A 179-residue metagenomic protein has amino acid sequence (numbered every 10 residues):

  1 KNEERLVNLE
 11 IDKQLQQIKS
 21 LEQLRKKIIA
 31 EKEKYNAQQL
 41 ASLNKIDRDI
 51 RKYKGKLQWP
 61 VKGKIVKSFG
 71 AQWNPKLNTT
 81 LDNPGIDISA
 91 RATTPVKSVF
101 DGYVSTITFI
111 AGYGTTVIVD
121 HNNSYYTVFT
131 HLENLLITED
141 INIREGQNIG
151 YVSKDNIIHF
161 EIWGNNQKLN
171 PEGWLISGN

Functional and structural regions predicted by a protein language model:
K1-Y53: Alpha-helical oligomerization segments with coiled-coil/rod-like character
E3, G70-A71, T93, F109-I110 (+4 more regions): Solvent-exposed coil/turn segments that connect beta secondary-structure elements in extracytoplasmic/periplasmic
A41-K52, V66-V99, G164: Short glycine/threonine/proline-enriched tight-turn/helix- or strand-capping micro-motif at secondary-structure
W59-K67, T94-V104, I143-G146: Generic structural motif
K67, A90, T106, H131-N134 (+1 more regions): A residue-level detector for short acidic-glycine micro-motifs
P75-L77, P84, A111-I118, N156-I158: Short aromatic-glycine-enriched beta-strand elements
S98-E133: Zn2+-dependent peptidoglycan hydrolase active-site motif and core
V117-D120, E139-N179: Conserved, short, structured surface segments that act as functional micro-motifs
